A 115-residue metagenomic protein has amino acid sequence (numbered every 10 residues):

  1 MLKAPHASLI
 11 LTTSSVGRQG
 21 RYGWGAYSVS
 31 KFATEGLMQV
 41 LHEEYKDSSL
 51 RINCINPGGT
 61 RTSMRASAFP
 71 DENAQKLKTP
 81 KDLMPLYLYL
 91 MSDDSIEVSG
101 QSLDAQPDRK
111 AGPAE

Functional and structural regions predicted by a protein language model:
M1-H6: A short helix-coil junction within the Rossmann-fold of NAD(P)-dependent oxidoreductases
I10, I52-I55, R65: Hydrophobic structural elements of the Rossmann-like NAD(P)H-binding subdomain that define the short-chain
S14: Residue(s) in the substrate-gating loop at a strand-loop-helix junction that position the organic substrate next
Q19, V40-L50: Active-site-adjacent segment of SDR/Rossmann-fold oxidoreductases
R21-G25, K76: Active-site loop immediately N-terminal to the catalytic Tyr-X3-Lys motif of short-chain dehydrogenase/reductase
Y27, E35: Catalytic tyrosine of NAD(P)H-dependent dehydrogenase/reductases that use a Tyr as the general acid/base
S30: Active-site helix of classical SDR
C54-I55, T62, D71-E115: C-terminal helical subdomain
